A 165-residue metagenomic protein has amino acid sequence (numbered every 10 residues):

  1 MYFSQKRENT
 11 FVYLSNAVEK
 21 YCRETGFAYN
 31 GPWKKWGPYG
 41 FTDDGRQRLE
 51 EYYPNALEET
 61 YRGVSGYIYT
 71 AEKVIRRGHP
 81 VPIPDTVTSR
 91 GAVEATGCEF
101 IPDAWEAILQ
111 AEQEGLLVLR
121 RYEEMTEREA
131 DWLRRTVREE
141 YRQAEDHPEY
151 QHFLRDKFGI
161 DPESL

Functional and structural regions predicted by a protein language model:
M1-V18: Extended catalytic/binding region for NAD+/ADP-ribose chemistry, centered on the ART fold
N16-L165: Conserved NAD+-utilizing ADP-ribose enzyme module
